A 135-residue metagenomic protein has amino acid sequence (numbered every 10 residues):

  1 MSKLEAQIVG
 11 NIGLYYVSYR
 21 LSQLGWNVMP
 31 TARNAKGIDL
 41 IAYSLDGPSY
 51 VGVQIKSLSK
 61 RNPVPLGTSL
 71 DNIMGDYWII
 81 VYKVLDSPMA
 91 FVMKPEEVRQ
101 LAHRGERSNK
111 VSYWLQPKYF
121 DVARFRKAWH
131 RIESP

Functional and structural regions predicted by a protein language model:
M1-K36, I41-P135: Mixed-charge (Asp/Glu-Lys/Arg
